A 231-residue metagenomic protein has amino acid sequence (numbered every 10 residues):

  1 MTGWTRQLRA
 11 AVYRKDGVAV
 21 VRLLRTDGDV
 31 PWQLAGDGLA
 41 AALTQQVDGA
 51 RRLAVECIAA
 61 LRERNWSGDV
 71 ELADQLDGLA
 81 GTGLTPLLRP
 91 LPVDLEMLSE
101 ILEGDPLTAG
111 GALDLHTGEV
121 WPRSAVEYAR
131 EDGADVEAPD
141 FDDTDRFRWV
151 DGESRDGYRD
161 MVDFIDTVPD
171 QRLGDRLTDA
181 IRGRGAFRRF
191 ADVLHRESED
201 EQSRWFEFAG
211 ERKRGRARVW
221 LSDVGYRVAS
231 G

Functional and structural regions predicted by a protein language model:
M1-R123, E131-D132: Extended, charge-biased low-complexity segments that typically form long amphipathic alpha-helices/coiled-coils
M1-T2, G17, W32-G36, A50-A54 (+8 more regions): A generic structural signal for ordered alpha-helices
L24-D27, A42, Q46, L61-R64 (+4 more regions): Generic structural signal for hydrophobic core residues of well-folded globular domains
T26-G38, A42, A186-A191, D200-Q202 (+2 more regions): Conserved functional acidic sites
V93-M97, T108, L115, D142-D145 (+4 more regions): Short, well-structured alpha-helical interface segments that form or flank functional binding sites
L115-P169: Short N-terminal mixed-charge amphipathic segments
R155-R212: Amphipathic protein-protein interaction modules
R204-G231: Acidic, proline/glycine-rich low-complexity IDRs
